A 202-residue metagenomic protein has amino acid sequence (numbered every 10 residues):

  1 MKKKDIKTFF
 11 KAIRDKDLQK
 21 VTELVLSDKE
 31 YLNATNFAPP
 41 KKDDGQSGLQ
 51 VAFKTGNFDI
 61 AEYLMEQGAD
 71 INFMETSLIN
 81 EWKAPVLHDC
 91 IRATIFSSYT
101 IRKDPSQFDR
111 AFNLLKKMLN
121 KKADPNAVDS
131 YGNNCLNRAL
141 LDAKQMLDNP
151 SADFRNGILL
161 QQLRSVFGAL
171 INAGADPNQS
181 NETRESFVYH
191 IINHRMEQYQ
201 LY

Functional and structural regions predicted by a protein language model:
K2-K11, A34-V51, M74-R102, V128-F154 (+1 more regions): Ankyrin-repeat boundary/"N-cap" motif
K20, D59-I60, R110-L114, S165-V166 (+1 more regions): Conserved ankyrin/ankyrin-like repeat signature
L24-V25, L64, M118, L170 (+1 more regions): Conserved hydrophobic site in ankyrin repeats
Y99-F112, D148-R164: Short coil/linker segments at helix-helix boundaries
R164-Y202: Leucine-rich solenoid repeat scaffolds
